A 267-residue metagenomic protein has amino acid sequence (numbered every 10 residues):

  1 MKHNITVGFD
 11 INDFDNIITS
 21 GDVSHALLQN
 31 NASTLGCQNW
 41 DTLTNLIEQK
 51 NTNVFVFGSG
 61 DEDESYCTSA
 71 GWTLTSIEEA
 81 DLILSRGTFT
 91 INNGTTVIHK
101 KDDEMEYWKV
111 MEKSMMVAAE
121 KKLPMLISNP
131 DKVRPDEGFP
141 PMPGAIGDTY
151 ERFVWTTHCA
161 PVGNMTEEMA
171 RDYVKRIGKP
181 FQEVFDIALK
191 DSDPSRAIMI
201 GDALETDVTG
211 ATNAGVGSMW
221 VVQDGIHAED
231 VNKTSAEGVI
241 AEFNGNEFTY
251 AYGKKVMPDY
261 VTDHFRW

Functional and structural regions predicted by a protein language model:
M1-I18, H25-W267: Asp-based, Mg2+/Mn2+-dependent phosphohydrolase catalytic module
